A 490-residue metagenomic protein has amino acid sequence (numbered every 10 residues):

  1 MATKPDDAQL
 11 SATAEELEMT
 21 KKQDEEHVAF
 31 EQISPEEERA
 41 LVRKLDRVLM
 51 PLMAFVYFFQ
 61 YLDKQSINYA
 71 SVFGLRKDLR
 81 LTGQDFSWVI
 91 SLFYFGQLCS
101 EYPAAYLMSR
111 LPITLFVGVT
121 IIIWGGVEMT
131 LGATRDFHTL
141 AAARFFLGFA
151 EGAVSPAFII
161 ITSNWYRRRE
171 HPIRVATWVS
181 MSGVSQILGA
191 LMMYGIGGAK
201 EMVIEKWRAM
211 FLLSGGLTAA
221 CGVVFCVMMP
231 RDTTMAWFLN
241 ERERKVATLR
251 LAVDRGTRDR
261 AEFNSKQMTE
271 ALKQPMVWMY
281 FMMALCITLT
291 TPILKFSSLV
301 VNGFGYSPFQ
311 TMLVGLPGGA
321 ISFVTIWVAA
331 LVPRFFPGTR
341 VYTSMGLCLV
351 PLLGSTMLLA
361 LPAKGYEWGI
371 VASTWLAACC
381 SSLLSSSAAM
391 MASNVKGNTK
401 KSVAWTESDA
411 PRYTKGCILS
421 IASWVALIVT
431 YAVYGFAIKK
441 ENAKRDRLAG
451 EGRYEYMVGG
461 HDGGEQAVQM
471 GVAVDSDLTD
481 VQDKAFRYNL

Functional and structural regions predicted by a protein language model:
M1-F59, N68, G83, C226-A261 (+1 more regions): Intracellular terminal tails of multi-pass secondary transporters
D63, L79-R80, P103, L111-P112 (+7 more regions): Helix-breaking motifs and short loop linkers at transmembrane-helix boundaries and internal kinks in secondary membrane
Q65, Y94-Y102, G152, I187 (+1 more regions): Residue-level signature of mid-helix packing/kink "hotspots" within the transmembrane helices of 12-pass Major
N68, K266-A330, A388: Extracytoplasmic gate region of multi-pass secondary transporters
L98-H138: Conserved MFS/SLC helix-loop-helix module at the cytosolic interface between two early adjacent transmembrane helices
C99-P112, T325-T339: Helix-to-loop junctions at the C-terminal end of transmembrane segments in multipass secondary transporters
L115-M129, Y342-M357: Structural signature of the two symmetry-related core transmembrane helices
P172-I204, L212, L217-T218, S402-A404: Glycine-rich segments within core transmembrane alpha-helices of 12-TM secondary carriers
